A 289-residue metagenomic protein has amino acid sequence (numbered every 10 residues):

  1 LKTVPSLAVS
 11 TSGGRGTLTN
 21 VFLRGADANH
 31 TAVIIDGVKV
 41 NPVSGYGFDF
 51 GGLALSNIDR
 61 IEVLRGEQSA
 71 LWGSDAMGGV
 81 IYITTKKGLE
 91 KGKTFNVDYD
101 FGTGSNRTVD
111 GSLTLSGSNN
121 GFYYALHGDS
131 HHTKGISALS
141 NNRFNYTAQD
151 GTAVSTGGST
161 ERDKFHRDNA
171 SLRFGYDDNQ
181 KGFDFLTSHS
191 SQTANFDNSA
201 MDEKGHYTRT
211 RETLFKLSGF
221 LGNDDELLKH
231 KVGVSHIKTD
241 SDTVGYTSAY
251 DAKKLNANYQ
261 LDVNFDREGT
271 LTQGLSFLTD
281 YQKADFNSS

Functional and structural regions predicted by a protein language model:
K2-K39: Extracytoplasmic beta-strand/coil segments of soluble accessory domains associated with Gram-negative outer-membrane
T3, V38-E67: Short acidic/polar hinge/loop motifs at secondary-structure boundaries that mediate gating or recognition
L7, N29-H30, V40-N41, Q68-L71 (+2 more regions): Short beta-strands and strand-coil junctions in structured, solvent-facing domains, enriched
R15, G25-D27, N57, R65 (+2 more regions): Short loop/turn positions at the edges of beta-strands in beta-sheet-rich folds
T17-F22, I34, D49-A54, V63 (+2 more regions): N-terminal periplasmic accessory domains that precede and gate Gram-negative outer-membrane beta-barrel machines
T19, G79, F95-V97, V109-L113 (+3 more regions): Hydrophobic, lipid-facing positions within transmembrane beta-strands of outer-membrane proteins
A70, Y82-T84, E90-G92, D98-G102 (+2 more regions): Periplasmic-side early beta-strands and strand-to-turn transitions of outer-membrane beta-barrels
G175-Q192, T208-S289: Face-selective signature of the C-terminal outer-membrane beta-barrel domain
